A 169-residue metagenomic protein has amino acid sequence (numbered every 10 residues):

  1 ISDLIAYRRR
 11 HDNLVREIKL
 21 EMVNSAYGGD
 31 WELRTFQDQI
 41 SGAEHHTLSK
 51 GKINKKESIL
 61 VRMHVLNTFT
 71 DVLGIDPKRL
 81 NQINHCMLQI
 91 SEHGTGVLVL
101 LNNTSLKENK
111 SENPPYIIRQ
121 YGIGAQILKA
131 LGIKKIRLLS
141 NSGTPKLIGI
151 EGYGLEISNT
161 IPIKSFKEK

Functional and structural regions predicted by a protein language model:
I1-K169: Catalytic domains of riboflavin
